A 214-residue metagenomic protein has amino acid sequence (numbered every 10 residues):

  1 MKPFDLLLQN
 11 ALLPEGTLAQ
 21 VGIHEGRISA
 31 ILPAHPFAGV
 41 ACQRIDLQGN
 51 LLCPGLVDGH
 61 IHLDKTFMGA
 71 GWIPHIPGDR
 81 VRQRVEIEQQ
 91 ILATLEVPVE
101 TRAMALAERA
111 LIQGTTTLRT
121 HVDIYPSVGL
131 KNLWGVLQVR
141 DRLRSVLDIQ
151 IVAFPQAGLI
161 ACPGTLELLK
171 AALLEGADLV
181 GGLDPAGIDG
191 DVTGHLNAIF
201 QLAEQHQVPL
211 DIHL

Functional and structural regions predicted by a protein language model:
M1-C53: Histidine-rich, glycine-flanked metal-binding segment
L7, G55-V57, L210-I212: Residue-level marker for buried hydrophobic side chains located in beta-strands that build the well-ordered beta-sheet
A11, G26, G49, H60 (+3 more regions): Divalent metal-coordination and catalytic microenvironments
N50-W72: Di-metal (Zn2+ and/or Mg2+/Mn2+) metal-binding site signature of metallo-dependent hydrolases with the MBL/beta-CASP
T66-V99, A171, I199-L202, H206-V208: Active-site gating loops and adjacent loop-to-helix segments of metal-dependent hydrolytic enzymes
R82-A93, A103-N132, V136, R144-Q156 (+2 more regions): Divalent metal-dependent hydrolysis catalytic cores, especially in the metallo-beta-lactamase
K131-S145, C162-L214: Histidine/acidic residue-rich metal-binding segments in metalloenzymes
A157-A161: Flexible, acidic/His-enriched mid-domain "rim/lid" segments that flank
